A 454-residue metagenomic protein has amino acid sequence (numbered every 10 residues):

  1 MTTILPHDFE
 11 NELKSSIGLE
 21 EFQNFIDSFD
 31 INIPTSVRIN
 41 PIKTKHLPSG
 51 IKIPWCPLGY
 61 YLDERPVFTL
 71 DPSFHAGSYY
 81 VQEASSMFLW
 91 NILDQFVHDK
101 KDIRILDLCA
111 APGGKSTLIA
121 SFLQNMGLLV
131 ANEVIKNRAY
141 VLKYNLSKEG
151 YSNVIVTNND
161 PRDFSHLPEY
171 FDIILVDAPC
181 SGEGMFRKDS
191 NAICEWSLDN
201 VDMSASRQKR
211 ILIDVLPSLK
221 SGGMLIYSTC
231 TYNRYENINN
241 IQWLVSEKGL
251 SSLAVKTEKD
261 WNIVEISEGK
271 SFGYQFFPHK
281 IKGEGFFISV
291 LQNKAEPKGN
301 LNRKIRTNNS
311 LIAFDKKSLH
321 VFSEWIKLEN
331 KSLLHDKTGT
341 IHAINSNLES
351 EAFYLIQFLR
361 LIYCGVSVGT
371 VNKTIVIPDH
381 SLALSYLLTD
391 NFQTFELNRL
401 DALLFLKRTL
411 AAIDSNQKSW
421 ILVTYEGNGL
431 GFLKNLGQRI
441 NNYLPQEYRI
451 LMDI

Functional and structural regions predicted by a protein language model:
M1-T44, F286, K294-I454: Polybasic, low-complexity RNA-engagement segments
K100-A111: Conserved class I S-adenosyl-L-methionine
K100-D102, D163-D177: A short acidic, Gly/Pro-enriched loop at the edge of an enzyme's catalytic core that lines a small-molecule cofactor
P112-N125: Conserved SAM-binding loop of SAM-dependent methyltransferases across substrates and taxa, primarily the Class I
Q124, L219-S221: Helix-to-beta-strand junctions that scaffold the AdoMet/dcAdoMet cofactor pocket in Class I SAM-dependent enzymes
N132-E169: S-adenosyl-L-methionine
N137, I173-D214, C230-N237: Mobile active-site "lid"/loop adjacent to the S-adenosyl-L-methionine
F171, M224-Y227, T231-H342, N347: Class I S-adenosyl-L-methionine
